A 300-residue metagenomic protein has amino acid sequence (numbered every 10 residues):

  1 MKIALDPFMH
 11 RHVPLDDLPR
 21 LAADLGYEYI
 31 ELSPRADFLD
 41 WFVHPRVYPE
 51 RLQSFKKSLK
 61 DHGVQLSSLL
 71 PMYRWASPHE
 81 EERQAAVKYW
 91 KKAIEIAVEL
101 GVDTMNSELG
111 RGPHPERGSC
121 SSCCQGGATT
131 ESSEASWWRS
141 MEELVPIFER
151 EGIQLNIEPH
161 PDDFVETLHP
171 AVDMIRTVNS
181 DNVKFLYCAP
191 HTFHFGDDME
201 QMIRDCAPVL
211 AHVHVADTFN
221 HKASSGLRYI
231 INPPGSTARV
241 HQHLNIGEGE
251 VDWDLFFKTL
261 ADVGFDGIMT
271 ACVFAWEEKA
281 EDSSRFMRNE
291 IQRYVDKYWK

Functional and structural regions predicted by a protein language model:
M1-V13: Boundary/entry segment of secreted carbohydrate-active catalytic domains
K2-L5, Y29, L66-L69, T130 (+4 more regions): Acidic/histidine-rich catalytic cores of soluble enzymes
L5, A22, I30, L59 (+8 more regions): Conserved, mostly hydrophobic/aromatic
H12-A22, F55, A85-I94, F195-I203 (+1 more regions): Short, acidic/polar
D16-D17, Q53, S58-Q65, W75-F185: Active-site acidic/histidine proton-transfer and metal-coordination neighborhood in alpha/beta enzyme cores
L18-A36, G101: Catalytic domains of carbohydrate-active enzymes, especially glycoside hydrolases
S33-K56, L109-P115: Glycine-rich, proline-tolerant flexible connector loops at the mouths of alpha/beta enzymes
I268-S283: A short, acidic, flexible beta-alpha connecting loop/helix-capping segment that sits on the rim of active
